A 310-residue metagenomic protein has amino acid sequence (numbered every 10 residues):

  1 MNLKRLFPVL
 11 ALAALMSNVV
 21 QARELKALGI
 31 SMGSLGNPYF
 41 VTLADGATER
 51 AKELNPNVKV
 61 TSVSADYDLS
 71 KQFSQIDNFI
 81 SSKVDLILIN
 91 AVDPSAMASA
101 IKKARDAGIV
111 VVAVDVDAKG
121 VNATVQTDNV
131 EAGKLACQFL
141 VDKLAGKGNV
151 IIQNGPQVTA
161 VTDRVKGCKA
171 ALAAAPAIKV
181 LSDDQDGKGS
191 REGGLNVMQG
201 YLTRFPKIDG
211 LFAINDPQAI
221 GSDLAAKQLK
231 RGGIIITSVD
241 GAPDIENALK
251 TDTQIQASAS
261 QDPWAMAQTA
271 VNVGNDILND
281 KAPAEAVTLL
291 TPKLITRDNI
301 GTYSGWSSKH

Functional and structural regions predicted by a protein language model:
M1-P8: Bacterial N-terminal signal peptides that target proteins for export
P8-N18: Bacterial N-terminal signal peptides
A22-H310: A residue-level marker of the well-folded mature domains of exported/periplasmic proteins
